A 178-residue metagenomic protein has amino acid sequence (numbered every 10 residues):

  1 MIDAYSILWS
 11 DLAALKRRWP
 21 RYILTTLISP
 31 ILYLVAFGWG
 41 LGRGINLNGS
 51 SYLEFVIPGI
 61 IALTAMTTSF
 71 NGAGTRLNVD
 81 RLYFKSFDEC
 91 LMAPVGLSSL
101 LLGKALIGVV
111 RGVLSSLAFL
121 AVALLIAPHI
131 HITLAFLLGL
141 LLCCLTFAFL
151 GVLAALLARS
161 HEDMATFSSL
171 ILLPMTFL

Functional and structural regions predicted by a protein language model:
M1-L134, L138-L178: Hydrophobic transmembrane alpha-helices and immediately adjacent juxtamembrane helices of multi-pass inner-membrane
